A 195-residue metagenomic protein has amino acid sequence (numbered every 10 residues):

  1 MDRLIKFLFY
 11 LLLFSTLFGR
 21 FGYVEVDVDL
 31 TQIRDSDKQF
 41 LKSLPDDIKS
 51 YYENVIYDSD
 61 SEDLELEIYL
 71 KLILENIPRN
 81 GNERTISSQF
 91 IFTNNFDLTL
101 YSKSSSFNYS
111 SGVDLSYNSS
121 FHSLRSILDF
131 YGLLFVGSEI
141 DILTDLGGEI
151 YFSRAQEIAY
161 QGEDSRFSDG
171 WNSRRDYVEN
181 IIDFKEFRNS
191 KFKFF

Functional and structural regions predicted by a protein language model:
D2-Y10: Sec-dependent signal peptide recognition, specifically the positively charged N-region followed immediately by
L13, E53, Y57, G137 (+2 more regions): Generic surface-pattern signal
S15-G19: Sec/Tat signal peptide C-region and signal peptidase I cleavage site
R20-S87, N95-T99: Start-of-domain marker
R84-E179: Acidic/His-rich structured neighborhood in mature extracellular/periplasmic domains
D169-F195: Short helix-loop boundary/capping segments
